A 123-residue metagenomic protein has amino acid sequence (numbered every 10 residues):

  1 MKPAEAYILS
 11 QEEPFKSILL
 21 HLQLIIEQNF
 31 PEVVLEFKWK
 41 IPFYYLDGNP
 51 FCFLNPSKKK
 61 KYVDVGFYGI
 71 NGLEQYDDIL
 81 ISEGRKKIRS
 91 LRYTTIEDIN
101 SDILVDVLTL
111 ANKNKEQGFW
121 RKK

Functional and structural regions predicted by a protein language model:
M1-K123: Charge-dense, helix-prone N-terminal extensions
